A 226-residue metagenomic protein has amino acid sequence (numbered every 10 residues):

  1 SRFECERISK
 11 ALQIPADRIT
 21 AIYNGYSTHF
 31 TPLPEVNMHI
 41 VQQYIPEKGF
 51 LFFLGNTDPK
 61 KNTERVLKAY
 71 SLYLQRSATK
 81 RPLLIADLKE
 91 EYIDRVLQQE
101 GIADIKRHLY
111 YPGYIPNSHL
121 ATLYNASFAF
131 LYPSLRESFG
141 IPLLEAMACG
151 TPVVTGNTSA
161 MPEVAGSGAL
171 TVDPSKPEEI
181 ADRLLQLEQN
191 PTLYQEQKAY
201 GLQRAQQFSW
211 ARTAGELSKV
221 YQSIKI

Functional and structural regions predicted by a protein language model:
S1-I226: Carbohydrate transferase catalytic cores enriched for Leloir-type hexosyltransferases
